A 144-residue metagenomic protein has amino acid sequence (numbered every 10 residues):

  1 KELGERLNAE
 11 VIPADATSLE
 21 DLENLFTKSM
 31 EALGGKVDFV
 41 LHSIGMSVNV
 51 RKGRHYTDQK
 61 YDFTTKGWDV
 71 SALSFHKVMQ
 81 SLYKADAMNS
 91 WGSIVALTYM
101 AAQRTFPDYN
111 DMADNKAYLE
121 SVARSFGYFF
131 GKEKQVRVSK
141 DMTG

Functional and structural regions predicted by a protein language model:
K1-F63: Short-chain dehydrogenase/reductase
K36, Q135-V138: Residues at or immediately flanking beta-strands
G45-K134, M142-G144: Catalytic loop of short-chain dehydrogenase/reductase
